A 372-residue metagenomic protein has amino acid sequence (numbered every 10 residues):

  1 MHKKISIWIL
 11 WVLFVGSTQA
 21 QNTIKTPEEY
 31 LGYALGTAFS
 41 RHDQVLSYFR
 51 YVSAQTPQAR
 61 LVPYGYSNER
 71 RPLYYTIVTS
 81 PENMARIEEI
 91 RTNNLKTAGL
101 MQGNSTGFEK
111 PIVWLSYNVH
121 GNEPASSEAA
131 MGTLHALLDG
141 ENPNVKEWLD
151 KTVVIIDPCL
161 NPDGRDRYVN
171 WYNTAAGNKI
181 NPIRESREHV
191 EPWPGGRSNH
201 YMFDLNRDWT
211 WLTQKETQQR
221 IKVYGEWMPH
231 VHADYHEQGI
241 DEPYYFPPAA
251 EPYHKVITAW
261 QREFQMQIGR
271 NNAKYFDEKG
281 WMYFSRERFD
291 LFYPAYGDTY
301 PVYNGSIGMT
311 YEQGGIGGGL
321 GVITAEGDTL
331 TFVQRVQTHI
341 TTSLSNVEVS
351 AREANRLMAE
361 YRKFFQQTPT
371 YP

Functional and structural regions predicted by a protein language model:
M1-K25: Bacterial Sec-dependent N-terminal signal peptides
Q21-Q55, N68, P72: N-terminal hydrophobic targeting/anchoring segments and the immediately downstream early-domain regions of hydrolases
N22-T37, L115-Y117, D204, A249-P252 (+1 more regions): Acidic/histidine-rich, surface-exposed loop or edge segments in extracytoplasmic proteins
Y33-F39, V119-P124, Y201-Q214, I221 (+3 more regions): The substrate-binding groove and active-site-proximal loops of carbohydrate-active enzymes, especially glycoside
R41, R70, N118, I156 (+4 more regions): Divalent metal-coordination and catalytic microenvironments
G65, Y74-S80, R91-N94, M101-G103 (+7 more regions): Surface-exposed loop and adjacent secondary-structure segments within mature catalytic domains
Y224-Q238: Proline-aspartate-enriched helix->loop->beta-strand connector
W281-P372: Hard-cation-handling environments
